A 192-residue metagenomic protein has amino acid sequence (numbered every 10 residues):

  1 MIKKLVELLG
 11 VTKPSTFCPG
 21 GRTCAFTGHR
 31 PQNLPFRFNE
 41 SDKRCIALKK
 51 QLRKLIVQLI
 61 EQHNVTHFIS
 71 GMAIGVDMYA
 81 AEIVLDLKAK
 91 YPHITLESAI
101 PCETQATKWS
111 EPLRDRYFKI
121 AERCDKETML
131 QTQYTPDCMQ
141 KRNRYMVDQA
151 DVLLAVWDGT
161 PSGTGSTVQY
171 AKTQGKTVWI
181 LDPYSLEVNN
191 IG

Functional and structural regions predicted by a protein language model:
K4-G192: Acidic/glycine-enriched connector segments
